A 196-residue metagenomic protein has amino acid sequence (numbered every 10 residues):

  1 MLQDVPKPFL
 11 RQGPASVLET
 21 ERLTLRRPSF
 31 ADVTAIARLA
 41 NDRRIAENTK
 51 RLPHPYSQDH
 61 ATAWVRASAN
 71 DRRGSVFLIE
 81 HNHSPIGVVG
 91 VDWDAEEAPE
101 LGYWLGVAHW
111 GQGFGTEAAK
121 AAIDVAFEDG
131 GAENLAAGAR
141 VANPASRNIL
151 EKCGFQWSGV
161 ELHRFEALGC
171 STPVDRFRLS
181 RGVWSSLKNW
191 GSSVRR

Functional and structural regions predicted by a protein language model:
M1-R43, E47, V76-R196: Acyl-donor (CoA/ACP) binding surface of acyl/acetyltransferases
R44-R66: Conserved GNAT-fold acetyl-CoA-binding loop/helix
A67-R73: Short loop/turn motifs at secondary-structure junctions and domain boundaries
